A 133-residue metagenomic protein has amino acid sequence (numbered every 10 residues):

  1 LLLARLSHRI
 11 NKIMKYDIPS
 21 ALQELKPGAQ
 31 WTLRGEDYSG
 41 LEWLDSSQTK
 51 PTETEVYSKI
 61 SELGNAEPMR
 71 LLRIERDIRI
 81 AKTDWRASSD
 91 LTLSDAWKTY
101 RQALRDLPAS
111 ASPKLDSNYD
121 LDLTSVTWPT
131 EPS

Functional and structural regions predicted by a protein language model:
L1-I13: Short, Lys/Arg-enriched N-terminal segments with co-localized hydrophobic residues within the first ~10-30 amino acids
I10-S133: A preference for well-ordered globular domain cores that mediate specific macromolecular interactions or catalysis
